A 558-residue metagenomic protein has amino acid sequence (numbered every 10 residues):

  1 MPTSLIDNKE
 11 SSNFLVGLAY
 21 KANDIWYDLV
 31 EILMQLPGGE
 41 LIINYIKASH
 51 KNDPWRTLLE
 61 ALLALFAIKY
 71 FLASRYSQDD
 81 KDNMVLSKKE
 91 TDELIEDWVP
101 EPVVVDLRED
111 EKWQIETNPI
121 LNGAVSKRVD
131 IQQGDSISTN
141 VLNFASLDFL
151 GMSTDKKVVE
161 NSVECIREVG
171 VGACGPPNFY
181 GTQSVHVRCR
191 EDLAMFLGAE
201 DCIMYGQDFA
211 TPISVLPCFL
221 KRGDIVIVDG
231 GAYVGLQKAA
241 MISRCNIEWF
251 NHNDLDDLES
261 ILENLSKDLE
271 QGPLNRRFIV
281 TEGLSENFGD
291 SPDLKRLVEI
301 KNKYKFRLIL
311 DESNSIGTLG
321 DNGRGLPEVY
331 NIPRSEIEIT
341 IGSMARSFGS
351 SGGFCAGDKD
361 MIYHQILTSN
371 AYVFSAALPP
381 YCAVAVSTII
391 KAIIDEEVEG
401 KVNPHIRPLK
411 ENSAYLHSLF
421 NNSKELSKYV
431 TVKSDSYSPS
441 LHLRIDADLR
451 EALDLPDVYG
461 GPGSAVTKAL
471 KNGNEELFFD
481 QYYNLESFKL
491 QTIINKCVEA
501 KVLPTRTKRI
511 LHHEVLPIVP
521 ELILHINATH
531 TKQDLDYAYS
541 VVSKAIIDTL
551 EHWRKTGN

Functional and structural regions predicted by a protein language model:
P2-E10, F14-Y20, D24-G172, F306 (+1 more regions): N-terminal "arm"/small-domain region of PLP-dependent enzymes with the aminotransferase-like
T3, A48-R56, E60, A64 (+9 more regions): PLP-dependent enzyme catalytic core of the Aspartate aminotransferase-like
F71, V159-Q207, Y415: Conserved N-terminal alpha-helix of the aminotransferase class I/II PLP-enzyme fold
D148, E248, N253-I309: Active-site phosphate-binding strand-loop segment of PLP-dependent enzymes
Q207, V228-C245: Substrate-binding/gating loop at the entrance of the active-site cleft, primarily in PLP-dependent aminotransferase-like
L216-V234, L255, E259, L409: Conserved PLP-anchoring active-site segment centered on the Schiff-base-forming lysine
Y304-R307, N314, L319-L449: Active-site C-terminal subdomain of aminotransferase-like
K401-H417, E425-K501, H513-Q533, Y539: Conserved PLP-binding catalytic core of the aspartate aminotransferase-like
